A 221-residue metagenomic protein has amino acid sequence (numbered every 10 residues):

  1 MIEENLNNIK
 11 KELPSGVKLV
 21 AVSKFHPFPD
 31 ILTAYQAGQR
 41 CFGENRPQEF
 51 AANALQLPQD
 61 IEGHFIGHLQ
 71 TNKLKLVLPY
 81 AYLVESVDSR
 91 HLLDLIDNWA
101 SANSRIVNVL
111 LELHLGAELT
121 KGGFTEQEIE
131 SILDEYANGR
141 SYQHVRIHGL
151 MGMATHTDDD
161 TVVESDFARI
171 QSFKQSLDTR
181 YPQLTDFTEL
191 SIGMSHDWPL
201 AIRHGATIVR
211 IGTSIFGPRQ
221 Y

Functional and structural regions predicted by a protein language model:
M1-H196, I202-H204: Conserved alpha/beta-domain cores
A206-Y221: Gly/Pro- and small hydrophobic-enriched strand-loop and loop-to-helix capping segments that sit at the rims
